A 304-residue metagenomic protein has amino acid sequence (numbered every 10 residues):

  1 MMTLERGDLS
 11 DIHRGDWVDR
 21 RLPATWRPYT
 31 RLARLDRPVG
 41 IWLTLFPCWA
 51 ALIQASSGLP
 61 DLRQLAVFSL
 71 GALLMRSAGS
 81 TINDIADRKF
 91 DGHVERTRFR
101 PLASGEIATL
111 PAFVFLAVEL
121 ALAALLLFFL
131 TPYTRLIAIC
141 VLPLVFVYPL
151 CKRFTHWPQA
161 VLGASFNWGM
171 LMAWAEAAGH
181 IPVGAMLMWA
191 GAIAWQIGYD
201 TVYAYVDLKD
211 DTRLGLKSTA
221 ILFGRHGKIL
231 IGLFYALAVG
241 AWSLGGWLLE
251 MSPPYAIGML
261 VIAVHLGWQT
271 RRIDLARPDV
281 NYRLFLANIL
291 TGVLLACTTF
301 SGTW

Functional and structural regions predicted by a protein language model:
T3-R27, S80-I107, T201-G224, R271-D279: Cytosolic, membrane-interface loops and tails of multi-pass inner-membrane proteins
P23-R27, G240, L244-W304: Extended hydrophobic alpha-helices typical of membrane-associated regions
W26, T30-R31, L70, R100-L187 (+3 more regions): Intramembrane alpha-helical segments
R34-T44: Membrane-interface helix starts
W42-L52, P101, L162-E176, L222-R225 (+2 more regions): Small-residue-rich segments of transmembrane alpha-helices in multi-pass membrane proteins, especially helix faces
L43, V67, L74-M75, F115 (+14 more regions): Hydrophobic residues within membrane-embedded alpha-helical segments of Major Facilitator Superfamily
L45-A86, R96, A117-F128, R135-V147 (+1 more regions): Membrane-embedded alpha-helical segments that form the functional core of polytopic membrane enzymes, especially those
L65-A72, R88-I139, R213-P253, I257 (+1 more regions): Multi-pass membrane catalytic core of lipid/isoprenoid biosynthesis enzymes
